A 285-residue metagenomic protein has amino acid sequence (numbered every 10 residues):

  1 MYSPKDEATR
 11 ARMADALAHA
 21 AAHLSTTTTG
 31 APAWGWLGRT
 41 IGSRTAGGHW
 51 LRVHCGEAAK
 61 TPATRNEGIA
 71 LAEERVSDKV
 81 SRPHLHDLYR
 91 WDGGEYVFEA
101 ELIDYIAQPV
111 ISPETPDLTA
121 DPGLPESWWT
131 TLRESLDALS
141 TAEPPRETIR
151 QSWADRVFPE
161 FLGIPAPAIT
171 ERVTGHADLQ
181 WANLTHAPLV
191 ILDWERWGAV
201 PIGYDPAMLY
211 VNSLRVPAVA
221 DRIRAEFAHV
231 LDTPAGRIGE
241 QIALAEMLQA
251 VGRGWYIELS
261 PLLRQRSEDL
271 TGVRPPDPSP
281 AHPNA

Functional and structural regions predicted by a protein language model:
E7-H23, W50-I106, T119-A138: A conserved alpha-helical element in kinase catalytic cores
A21-A31: Conserved N-terminal boundary motif of the eukaryotic protein kinase catalytic domain
G38-R44, F161-Y204: Active-site acidic catalytic loop and adjacent metal/ATP-binding pocket of ATP-dependent phosphoryl transfer enzymes
P109-T115: Structural motif in protein kinase domains
P125-W128, L132-A177: An alpha-helical support segment within catalytic cores of ATP-dependent transferases
H186-H229: Active-site Asp-x-Gly
V219-G254: C-terminal structured domain segments
L248-A285: ATP/Mg2+ or Mg2+-diphosphate-binding catalytic cores that bind nucleotide phosphates or diphosphates via glycine-rich
